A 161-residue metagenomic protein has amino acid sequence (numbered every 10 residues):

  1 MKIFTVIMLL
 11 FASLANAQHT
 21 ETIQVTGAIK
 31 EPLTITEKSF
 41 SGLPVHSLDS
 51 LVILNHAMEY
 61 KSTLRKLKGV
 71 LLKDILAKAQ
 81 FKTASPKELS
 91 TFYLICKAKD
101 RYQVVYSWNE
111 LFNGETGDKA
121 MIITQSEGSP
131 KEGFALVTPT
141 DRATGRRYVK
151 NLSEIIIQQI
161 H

Functional and structural regions predicted by a protein language model:
M1-F4: Positively charged n-region of N-terminal signal peptides that target proteins for export
M8-A17: Hydrophobic h-region of N-terminal signal peptides that target proteins for export in Gram-negative bacteria
Q18-H161: N-terminal intrinsically disordered, low-complexity segments enriched in P/E/S/T
